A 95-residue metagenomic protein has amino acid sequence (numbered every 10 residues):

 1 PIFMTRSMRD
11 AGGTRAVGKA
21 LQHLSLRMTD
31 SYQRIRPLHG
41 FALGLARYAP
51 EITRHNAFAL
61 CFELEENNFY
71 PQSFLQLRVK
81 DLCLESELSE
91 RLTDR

Functional and structural regions predicted by a protein language model:
P1-R95: Acidic, two-metal ion nucleic-acid-processing modules in DNA metabolism proteins
